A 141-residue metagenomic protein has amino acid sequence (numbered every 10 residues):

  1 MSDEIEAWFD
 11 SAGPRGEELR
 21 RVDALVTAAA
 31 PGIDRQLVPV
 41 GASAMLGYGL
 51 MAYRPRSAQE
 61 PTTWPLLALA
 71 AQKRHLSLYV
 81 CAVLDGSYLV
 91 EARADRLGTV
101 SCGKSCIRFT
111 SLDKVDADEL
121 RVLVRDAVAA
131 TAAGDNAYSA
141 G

Functional and structural regions predicted by a protein language model:
M1-G141: Charge-dense, helix-prone N-terminal extensions
